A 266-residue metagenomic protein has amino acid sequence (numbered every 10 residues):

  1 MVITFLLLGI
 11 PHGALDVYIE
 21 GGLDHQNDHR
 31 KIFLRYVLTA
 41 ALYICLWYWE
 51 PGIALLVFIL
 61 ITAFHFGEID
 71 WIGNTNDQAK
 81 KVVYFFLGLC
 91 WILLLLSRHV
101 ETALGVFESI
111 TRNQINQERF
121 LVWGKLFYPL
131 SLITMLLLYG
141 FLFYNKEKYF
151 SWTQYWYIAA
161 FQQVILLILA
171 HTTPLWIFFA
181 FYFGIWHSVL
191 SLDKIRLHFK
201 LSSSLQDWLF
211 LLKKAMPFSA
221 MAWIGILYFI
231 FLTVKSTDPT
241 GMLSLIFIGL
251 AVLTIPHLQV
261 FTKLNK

Functional and structural regions predicted by a protein language model:
M1, C45-L55, A170-F179: Transmembrane helix interruption/hinge and helix-loop junction motifs
G13-G22, A63-N76, L137-S151, I195-R196 (+1 more regions): C-terminal ends of transmembrane helices
E20-N27, G73-L87, H198-F210, T262-K266: A cytosolic-side transmembrane-helix exit/cap motif
H25-L34, L56, D77-L89, W152-A160: Cytoplasmic-side transmembrane-helix entry/capping segments in multi-pass membrane proteins
R35-C45, F66-E68, A159-L169: Hydrophobic, membrane-inserted alpha-helices
A79-K148: Long hydrophobic alpha-helical segments that form multi-pass transmembrane helix bundles in integral membrane proteins
Y182-F199: Predominantly late transmembrane helices and immediately cytosolic-facing juxtamembrane segments
Y228-I248: Extracellular/periplasmic helix-loop-helix junctions in multi-pass membrane proteins
